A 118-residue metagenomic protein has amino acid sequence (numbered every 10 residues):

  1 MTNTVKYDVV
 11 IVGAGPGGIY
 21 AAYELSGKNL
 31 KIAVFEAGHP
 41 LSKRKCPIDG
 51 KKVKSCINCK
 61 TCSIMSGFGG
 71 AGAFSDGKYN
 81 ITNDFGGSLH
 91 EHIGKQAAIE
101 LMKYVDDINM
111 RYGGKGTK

Functional and structural regions predicted by a protein language model:
N3-G17, A33-F35: Beta1/beta-strand and adjacent pyrophosphate-binding region of the FAD-binding site in flavoprotein oxidoreductases
K6-Y7, K28-K31, F68-G69: Short coil/turn connectors at secondary-structure junctions
I11-G13, A21, G77: Conserved structural-core and active-site-/substrate-pathway-adjacent residues in large, well-folded domains of enzymes
P16-Y20, N58: Short alpha-helical segments and helix-capping/turn motifs at coil-helix boundaries
A22, S26: Gly/Ala-rich phosphate-binding loop of Rossmann-like dinucleotide-binding domains, activating on the conserved
L30-E36, L41: Short beta-strand "acidic-cap" motif of Rossmann-like dinucleotide-binding folds
P40-K118: Conserved N-terminal/central alpha/beta ligand/cofactor-binding core
